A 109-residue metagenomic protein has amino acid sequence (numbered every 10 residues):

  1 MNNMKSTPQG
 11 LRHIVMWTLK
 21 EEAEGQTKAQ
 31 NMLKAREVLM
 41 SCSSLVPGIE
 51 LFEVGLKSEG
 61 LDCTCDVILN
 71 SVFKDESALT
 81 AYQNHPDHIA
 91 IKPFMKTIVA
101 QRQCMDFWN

Functional and structural regions predicted by a protein language model:
M1-D66, K74-A81, W108-N109: Short S/T/G/P-rich N-terminal loop/turn motif that feeds into the first structured element of a domain
E76-K96: C-terminal structural segments of small proteins and small subunits
K92-D106: Conserved short beta-strand edge segments in small beta-sheet-based binding/regulatory domains
